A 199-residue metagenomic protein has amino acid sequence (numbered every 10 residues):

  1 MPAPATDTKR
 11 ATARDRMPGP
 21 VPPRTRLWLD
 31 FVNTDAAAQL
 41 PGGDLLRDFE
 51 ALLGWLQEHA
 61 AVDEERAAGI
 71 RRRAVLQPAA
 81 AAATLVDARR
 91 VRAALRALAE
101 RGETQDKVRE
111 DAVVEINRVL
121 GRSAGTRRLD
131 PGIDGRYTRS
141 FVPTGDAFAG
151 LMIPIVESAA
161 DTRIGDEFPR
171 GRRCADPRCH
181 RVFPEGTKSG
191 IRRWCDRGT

Functional and structural regions predicted by a protein language model:
M1-R173, H180, P184: Short helix-coil boundary/hinge micro-motifs
P177-C179, G198: Short Cys/His-rich metal-coordination motifs, predominantly Zn2+-binding knuckles/fingers
G186-K188: Short glycine/proline-enriched turns and hinge-like loops at secondary-structure junctions
G190-T199: Cysteine-rich micro-motifs
